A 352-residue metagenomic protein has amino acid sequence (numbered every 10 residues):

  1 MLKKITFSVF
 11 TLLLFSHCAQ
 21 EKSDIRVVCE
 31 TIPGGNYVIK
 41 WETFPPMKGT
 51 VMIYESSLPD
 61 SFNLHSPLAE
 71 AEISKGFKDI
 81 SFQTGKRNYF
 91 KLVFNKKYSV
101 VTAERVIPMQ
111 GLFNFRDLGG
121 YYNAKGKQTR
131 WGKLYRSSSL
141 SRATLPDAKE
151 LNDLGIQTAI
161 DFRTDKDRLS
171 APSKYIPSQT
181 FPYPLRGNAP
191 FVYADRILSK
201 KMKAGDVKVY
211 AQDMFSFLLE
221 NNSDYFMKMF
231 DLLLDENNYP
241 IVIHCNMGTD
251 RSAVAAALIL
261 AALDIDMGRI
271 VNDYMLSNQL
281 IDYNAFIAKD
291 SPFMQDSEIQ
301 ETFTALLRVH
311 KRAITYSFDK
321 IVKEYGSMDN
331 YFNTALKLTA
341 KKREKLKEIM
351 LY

Functional and structural regions predicted by a protein language model:
I5-L14: Sec-dependent N-terminal signal peptides
A19-I241, A255-Y352: Cys-dependent protein tyrosine phosphatase-like superfamily
C245: Short cysteine clusters
G248: Substrate/cofactor-recognition hotspot
